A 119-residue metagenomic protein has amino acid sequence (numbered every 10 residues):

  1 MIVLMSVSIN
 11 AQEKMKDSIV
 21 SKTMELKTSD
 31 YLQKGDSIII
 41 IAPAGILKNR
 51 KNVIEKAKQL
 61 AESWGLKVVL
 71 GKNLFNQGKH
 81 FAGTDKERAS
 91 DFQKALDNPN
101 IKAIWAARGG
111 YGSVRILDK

Functional and structural regions predicted by a protein language model:
M1-S6: Bacterial N-terminal signal peptides
Q12-N100: ATP/NTP phosphate-donor binding region
G110-K119: Short Gly/Thr/Asp-enriched flexible loops that form oxyanion-binding sites at enzyme active sites
